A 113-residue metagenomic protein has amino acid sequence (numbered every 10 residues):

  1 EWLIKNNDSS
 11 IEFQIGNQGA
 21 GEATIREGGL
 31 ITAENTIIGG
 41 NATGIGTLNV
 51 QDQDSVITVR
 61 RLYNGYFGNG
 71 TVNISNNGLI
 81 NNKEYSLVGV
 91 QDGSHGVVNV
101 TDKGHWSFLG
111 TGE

Functional and structural regions predicted by a protein language model:
E1-E113: Beta-strand-rich extracellular passenger or scaffold domains
